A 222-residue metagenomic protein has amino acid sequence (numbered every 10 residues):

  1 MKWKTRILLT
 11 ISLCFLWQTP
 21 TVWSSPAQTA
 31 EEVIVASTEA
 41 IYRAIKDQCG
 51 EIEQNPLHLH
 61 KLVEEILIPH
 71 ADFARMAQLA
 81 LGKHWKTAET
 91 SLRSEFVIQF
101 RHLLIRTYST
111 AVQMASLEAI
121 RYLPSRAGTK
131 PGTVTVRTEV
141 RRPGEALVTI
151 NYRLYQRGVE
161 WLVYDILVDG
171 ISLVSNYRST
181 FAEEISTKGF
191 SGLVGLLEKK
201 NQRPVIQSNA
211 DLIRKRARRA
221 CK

Functional and structural regions predicted by a protein language model:
M1-L9: Bacterial N-terminal signal peptides that target proteins for export
L8-Q18: Bacterial N-terminal signal peptides
T19-P26: Sec/Tat signal peptide C-region and signal peptidase I cleavage site
A27-Y108: Early exported N-terminus immediately downstream of N-terminal targeting peptides
D47-G50, Q54, T87-S91, M114-L117 (+5 more regions): Surface-exposed, polar/charged faces of alpha-helical domains in mature secreted/periplasmic/lumenal proteins
R106-V148, K200-K222: Surface-exposed, charged secondary-structure patches
L147-S175: Short beta-strand edge/turn micro-motifs at domain boundaries
D165-K222: Low-complexity, intrinsically disordered terminal/linker segments enriched in charged and Gly/Pro repeats
